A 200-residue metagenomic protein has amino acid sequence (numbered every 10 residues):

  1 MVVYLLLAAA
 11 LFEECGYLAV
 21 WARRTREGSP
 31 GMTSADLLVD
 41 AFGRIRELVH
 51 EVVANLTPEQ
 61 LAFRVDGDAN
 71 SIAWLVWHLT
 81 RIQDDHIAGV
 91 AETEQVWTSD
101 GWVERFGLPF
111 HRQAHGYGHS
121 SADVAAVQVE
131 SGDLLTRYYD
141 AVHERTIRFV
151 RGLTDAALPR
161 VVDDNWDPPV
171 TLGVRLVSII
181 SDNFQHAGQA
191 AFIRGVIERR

Functional and structural regions predicted by a protein language model:
V2-L7: Extreme N-terminal basic, low-complexity initiation segments that serve as generic localization/processing leaders
M32-D40: Extreme N-terminal tail/first-helix region
V39-G43, E47-H50, Q60-G118, E144-I147 (+1 more regions): Short, contiguous alpha-helical
H111-A157, V177: Acidic/histidine-rich alpha-helical segments that form the ligand environment of transition-metal centers
